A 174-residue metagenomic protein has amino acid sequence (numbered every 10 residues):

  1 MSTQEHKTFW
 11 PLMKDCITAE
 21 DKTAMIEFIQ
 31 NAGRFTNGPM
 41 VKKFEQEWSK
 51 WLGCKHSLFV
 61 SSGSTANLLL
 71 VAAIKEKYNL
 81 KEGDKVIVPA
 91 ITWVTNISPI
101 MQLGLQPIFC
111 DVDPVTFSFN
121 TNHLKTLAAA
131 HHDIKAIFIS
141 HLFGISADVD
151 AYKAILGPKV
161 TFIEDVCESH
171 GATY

Functional and structural regions predicted by a protein language model:
M1-K81, Q102: Conserved PLP-binding active-site segment in aminotransferase class I/II-type PLP enzymes
M25-I26, W48, A66, V86 (+5 more regions): Generic structural signal for small/hydrophobic residues in well-ordered secondary structure, especially within
E47, S57, P99, L103 (+2 more regions): Alpha-helical structural signal in soluble globular domains
K55-H56, D84-K85, A136: Short active-site oxyanion
S62, I91, L142: Flexible loop residues that form catalytic and substrate-binding hotspots at small-molecule/glycan-binding clefts
V71-H131: Conserved PLP-anchoring active-site segment centered on the Schiff-base-forming lysine
V115-Y174: Active-site phosphate-binding strand-loop segment of PLP-dependent enzymes
